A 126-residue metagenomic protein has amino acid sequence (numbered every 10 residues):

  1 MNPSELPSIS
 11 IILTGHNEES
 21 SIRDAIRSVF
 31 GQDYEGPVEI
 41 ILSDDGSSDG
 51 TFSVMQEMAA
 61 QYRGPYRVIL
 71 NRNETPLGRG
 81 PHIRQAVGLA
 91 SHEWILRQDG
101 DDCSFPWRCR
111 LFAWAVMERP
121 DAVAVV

Functional and structural regions predicted by a protein language model:
M1-V126: Nucleotide-sugar donor-binding/catalytic module of glycosyltransferases that assemble extracellular/cell-envelope
